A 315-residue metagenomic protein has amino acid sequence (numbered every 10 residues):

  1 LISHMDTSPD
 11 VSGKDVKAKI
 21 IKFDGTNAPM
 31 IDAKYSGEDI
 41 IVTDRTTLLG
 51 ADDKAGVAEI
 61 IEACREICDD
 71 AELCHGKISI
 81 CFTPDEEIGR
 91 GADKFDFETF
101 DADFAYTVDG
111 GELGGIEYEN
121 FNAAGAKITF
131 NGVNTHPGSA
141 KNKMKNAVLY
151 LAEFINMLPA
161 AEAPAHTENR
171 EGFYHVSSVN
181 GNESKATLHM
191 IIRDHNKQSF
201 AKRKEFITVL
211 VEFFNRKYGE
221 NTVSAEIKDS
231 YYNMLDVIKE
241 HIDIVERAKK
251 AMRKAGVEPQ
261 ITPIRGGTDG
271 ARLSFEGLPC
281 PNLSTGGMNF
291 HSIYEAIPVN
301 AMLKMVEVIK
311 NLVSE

Functional and structural regions predicted by a protein language model:
L1, C81, F104-Y106, A126 (+1 more regions): Hydrophobic/aromatic beta-strand patches that form the interior of the parallel beta-sheet core in alpha/beta enzyme
L1-K77, F82, K304: Active-site metal-coordination/substrate-binding segment of hydrolases, especially metallo-dependent peptidases
H4, H136, H291: Histidine-centered divalent metal-coordination motifs
M5, G110-E112, T285-N289: Short, acidic/turn-prone active-site loops that include or flank metal/cofactor- and phosphate-binding residues
P9, V148-E315: Metal-dependent amide/peptide-bond hydrolase catalytic core, centered on the "pita-bread" metallohydrolase fold
K14, I21-D32, S36-A51, P84-E212 (+2 more regions): Midchain, well-structured core segments that form catalytic/ion-binding scaffolds
L73-G76, F100, L278: Structured loop/turn residues at beta-strand edges in well-structured enzyme cores
F82-D85, P259: Short, flexible loop segments at the rims of nucleotide/cofactor-binding pockets, characterized by
